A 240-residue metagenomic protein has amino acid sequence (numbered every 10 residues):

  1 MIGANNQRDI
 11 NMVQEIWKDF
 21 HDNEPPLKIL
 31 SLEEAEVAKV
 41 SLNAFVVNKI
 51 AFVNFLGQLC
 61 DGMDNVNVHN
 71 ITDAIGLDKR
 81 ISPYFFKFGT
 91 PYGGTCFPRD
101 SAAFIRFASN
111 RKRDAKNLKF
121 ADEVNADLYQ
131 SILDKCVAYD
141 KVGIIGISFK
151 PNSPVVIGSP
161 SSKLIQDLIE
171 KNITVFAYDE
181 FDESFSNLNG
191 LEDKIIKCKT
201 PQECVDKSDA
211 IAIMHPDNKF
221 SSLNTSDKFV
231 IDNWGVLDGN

Functional and structural regions predicted by a protein language model:
M1-N240: Structural/interface elements that position substrates and couple domains in central-metabolism enzymes
